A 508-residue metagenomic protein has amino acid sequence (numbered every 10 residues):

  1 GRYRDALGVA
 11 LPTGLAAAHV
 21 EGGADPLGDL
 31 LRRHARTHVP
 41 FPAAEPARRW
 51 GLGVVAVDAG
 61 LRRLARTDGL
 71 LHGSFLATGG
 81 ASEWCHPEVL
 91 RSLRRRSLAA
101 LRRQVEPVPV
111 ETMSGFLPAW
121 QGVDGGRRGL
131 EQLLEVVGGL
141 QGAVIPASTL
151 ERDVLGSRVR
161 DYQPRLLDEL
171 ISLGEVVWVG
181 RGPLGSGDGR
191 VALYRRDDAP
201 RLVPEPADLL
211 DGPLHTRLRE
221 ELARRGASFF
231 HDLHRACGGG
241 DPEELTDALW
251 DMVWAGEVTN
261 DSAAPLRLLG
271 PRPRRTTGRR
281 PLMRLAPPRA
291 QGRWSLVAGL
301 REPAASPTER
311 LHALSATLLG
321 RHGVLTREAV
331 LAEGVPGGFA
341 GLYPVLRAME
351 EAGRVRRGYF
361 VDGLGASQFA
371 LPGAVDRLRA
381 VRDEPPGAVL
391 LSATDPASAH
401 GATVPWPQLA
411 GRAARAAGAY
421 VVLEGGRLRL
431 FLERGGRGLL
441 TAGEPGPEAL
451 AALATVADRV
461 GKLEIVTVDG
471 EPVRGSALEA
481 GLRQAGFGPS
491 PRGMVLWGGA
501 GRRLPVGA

Functional and structural regions predicted by a protein language model:
G1-A508: Long, charged, low-complexity, helical-prone intrinsically disordered regions
